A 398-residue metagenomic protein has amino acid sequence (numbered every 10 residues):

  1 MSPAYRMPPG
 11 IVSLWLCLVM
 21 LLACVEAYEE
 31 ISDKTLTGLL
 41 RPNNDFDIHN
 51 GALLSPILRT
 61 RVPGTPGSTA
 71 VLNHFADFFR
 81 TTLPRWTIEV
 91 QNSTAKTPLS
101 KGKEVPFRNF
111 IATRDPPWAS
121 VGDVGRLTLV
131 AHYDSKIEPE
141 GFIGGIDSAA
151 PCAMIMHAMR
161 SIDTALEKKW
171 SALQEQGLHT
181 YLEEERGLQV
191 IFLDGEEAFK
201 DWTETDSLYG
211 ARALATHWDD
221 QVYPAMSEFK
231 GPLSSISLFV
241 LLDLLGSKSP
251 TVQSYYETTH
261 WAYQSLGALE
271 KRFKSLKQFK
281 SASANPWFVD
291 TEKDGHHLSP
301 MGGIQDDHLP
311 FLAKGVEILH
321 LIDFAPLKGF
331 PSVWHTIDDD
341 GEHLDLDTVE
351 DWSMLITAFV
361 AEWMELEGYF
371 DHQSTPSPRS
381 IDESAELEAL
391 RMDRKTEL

Functional and structural regions predicted by a protein language model:
M1-A27: Fungal secretory targeting signals
S32, G38-G122: A non-catalytic alpha/beta surface segment that caps or lines the substrate-entry region of metallo-dependent hydrolase
T37-N44, P56-T69, T97-S100, P139-A149 (+6 more regions): Second-shell loop/turn segments in exported
H49-P56, P66, A70-T81, A150-H157 (+6 more regions): Extracytoplasmic/secreted proteins, especially bacterial periplasmic and envelope-associated proteins
P63, L238, L244-R394: Active-site-adjacent substrate-binding region of metalloamidase/peptidase-like peptide-processing proteins
A95-K96, P116-W118, Y133-I137, G195-F199 (+2 more regions): Solvent-exposed loop/turn segments at secondary-structure junctions within structured extracellular/periplasmic domains
I111-T113, R126-V130, Q189-F192, S237-D243 (+1 more regions): Structural recognition of the beta-strand scaffold that forms the well-ordered cores of secreted hydrolase catalytic
E140-A268: Acidic/histidine-rich catalytic neighborhood of metal-dependent amide-processing enzymes
